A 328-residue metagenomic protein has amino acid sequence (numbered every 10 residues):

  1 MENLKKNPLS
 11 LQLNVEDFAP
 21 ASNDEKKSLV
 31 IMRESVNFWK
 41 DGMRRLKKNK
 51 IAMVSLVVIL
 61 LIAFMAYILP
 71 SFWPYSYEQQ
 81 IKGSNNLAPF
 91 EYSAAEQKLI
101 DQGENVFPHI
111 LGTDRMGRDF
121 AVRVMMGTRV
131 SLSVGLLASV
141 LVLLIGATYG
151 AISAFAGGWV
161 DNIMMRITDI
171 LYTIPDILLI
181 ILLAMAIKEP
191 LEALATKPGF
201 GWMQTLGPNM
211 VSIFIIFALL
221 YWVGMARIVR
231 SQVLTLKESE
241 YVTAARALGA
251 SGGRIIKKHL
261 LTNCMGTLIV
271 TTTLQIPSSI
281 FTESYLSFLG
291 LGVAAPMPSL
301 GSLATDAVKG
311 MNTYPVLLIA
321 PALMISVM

Functional and structural regions predicted by a protein language model:
M1-L143, A147, A151, S279 (+1 more regions): Gly/Trp-centered helix-boundary motif
M116-M328: Alpha-helical transmembrane segments of integral membrane proteins, especially multi-pass inner/plasma-membrane
